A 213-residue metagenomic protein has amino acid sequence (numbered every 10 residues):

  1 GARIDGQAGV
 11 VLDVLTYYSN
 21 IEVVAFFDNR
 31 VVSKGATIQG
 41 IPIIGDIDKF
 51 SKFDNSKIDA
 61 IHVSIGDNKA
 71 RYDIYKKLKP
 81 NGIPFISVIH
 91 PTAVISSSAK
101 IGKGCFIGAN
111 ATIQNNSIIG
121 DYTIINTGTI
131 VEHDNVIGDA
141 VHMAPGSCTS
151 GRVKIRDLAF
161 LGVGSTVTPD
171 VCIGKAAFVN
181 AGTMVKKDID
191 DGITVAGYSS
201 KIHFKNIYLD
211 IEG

Functional and structural regions predicted by a protein language model:
G1-D13: Glycine-rich adenosine-cofactor-binding loop
A2, S64-G66, A109, Y198: Glycine-rich, N-terminal phosphate-binding loop of Rossmann-like dinucleotide-binding domains
G6-Q7, K69-A70, K100, M184: Short alpha-helical
V11-V14, Q39, D73-K77, I119 (+2 more regions): Short amphipathic alpha-helical segments
Y18-T37: NAD(P)-binding Rossmann-fold cofactor-contacting core
V32-V94: Phosphate-bearing ligand-interacting subdomains that bind or position ATP/ADP/UDP/GDP/NAD(P) or nucleotide-linked
S87-H203: Structural signal for interior beta-strand "rungs" in well-ordered beta-sheet cores of soluble enzyme domains
